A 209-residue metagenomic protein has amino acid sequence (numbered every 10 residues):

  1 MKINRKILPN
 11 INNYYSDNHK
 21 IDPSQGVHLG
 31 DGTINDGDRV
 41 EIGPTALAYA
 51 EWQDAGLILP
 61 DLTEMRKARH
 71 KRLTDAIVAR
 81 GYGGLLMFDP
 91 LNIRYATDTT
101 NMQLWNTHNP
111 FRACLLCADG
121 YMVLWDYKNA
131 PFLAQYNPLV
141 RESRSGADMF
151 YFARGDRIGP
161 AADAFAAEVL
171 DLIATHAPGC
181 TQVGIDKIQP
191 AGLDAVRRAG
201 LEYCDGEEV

Functional and structural regions predicted by a protein language model:
M1-V209: A composition/biophysics-driven feature that prefers long, compositionally simple stretches
